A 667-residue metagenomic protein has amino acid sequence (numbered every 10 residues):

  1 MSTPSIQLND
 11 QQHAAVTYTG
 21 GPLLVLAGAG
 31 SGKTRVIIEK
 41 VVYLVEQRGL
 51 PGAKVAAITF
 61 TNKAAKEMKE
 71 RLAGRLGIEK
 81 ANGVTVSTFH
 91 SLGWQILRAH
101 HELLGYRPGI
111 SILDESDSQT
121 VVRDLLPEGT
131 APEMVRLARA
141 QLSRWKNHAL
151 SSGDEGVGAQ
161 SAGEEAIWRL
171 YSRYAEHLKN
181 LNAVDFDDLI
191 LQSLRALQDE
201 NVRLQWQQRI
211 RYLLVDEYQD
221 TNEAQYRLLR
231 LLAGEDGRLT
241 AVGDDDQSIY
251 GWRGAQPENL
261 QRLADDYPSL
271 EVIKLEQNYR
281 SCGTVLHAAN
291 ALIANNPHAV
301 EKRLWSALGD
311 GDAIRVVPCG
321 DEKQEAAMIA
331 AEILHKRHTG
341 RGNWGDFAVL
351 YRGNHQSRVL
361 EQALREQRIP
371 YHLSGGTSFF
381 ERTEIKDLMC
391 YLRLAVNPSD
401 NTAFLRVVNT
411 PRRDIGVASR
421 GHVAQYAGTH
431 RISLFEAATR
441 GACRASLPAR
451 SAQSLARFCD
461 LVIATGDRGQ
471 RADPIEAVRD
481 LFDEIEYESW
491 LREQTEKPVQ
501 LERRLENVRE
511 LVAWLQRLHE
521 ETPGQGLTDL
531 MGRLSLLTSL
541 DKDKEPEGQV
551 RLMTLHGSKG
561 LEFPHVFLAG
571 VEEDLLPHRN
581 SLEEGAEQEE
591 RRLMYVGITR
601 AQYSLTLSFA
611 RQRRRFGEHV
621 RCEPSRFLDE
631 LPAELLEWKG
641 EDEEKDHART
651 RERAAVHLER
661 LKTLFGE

Functional and structural regions predicted by a protein language model:
M1, L635-E667: Acidic, low-complexity intrinsically disordered tails
S2-T3, G20-L23, V41-R211, G237 (+11 more regions): A basic/glycine-biased coupling hinge at the interface between accessory DNA-binding modules
P4-G20, A224: N-terminal pre-P-loop "Q-motif" helix
G21, L50-K54, A81-G83, D117-S118 (+10 more regions): Short glycine-/polar-rich loops that comprise or flank the Walker A/P-loop and associated switch/sensor motifs
V25, A29-I37, V41, G52 (+9 more regions): Helicase P-loop NTPase motor core
A29, I210-T221, Q225, D245-D246 (+2 more regions): Conserved Walker B
S31-T34, Q219-H298, K302-A307, Q425 (+2 more regions): Conserved helicase motor core of SF1/SF2 NTP-dependent helicases
Q160, Y212, N343, S357-I369 (+2 more regions): Conserved helicase C-terminal RecA-like lobe
